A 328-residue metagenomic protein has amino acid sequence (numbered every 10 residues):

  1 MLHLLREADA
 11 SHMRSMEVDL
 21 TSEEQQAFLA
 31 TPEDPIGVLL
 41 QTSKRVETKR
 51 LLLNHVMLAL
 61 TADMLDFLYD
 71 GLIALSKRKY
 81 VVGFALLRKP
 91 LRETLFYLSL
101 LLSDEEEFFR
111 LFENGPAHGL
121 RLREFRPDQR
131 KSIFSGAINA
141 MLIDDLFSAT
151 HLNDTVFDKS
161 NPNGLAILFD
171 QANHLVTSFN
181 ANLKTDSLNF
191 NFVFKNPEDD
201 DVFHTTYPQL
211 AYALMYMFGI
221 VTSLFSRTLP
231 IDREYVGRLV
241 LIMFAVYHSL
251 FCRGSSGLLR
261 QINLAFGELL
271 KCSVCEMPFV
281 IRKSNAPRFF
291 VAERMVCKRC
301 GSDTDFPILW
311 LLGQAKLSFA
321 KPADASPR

Functional and structural regions predicted by a protein language model:
M1-N54, R110-L122, P162-R328: A cross-kingdom marker of C-terminal helix-rich interaction/assembly modules
V46, R50-M57, Y69-K159: Short non-catalytic regulatory patches outside canonical folded cores
A59-F67: Helix-boundary capping/turn motifs
